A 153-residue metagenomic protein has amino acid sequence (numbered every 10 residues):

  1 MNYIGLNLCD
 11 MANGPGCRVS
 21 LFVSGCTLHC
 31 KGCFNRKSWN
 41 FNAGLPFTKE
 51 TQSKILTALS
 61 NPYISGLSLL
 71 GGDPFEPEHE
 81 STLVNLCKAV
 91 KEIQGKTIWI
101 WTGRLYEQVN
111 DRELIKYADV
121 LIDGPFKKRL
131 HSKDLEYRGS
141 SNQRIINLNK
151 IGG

Functional and structural regions predicted by a protein language model:
M1-L6, C17, N35-W99, Y106-D111: Conserved Radical SAM active-site core
N2-H29: N-terminal pre-triad scaffold of radical SAM enzymes
H29, Y63-S65, Y117: Short loop/turn motifs at secondary-structure junctions
S53-L56, S60, N110-L130: Structural recognition of alpha->loop->beta junctions
F75-L83, C87-K88, H131-G153: P-loop/Walker A phosphate-binding loop and immediately adjacent motor/lid segment at beta-alpha junctions
G95, Y117-A118, N142: A generic structural signal for alpha->beta connector loops
